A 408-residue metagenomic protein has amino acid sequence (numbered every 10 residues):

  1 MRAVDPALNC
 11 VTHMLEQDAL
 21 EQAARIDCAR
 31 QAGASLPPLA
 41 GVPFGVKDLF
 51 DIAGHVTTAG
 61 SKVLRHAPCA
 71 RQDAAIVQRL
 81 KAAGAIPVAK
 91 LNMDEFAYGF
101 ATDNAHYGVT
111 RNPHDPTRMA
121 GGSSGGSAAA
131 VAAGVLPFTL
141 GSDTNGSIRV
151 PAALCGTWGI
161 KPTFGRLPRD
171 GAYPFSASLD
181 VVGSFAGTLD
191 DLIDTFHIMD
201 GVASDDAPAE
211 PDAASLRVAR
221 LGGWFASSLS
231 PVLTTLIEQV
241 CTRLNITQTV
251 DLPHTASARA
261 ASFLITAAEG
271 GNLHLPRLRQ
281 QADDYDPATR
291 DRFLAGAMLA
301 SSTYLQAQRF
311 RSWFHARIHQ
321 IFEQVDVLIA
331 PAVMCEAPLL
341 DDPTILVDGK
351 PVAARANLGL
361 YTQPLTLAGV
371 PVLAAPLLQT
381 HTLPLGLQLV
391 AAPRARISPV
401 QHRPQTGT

Functional and structural regions predicted by a protein language model:
M1-H66, A97-Y98: Short, well-ordered alpha-helical
N9, P137, D326: Conserved acidic residues
A24-D27, P231-D251, L275-Q280, Y304 (+1 more regions): Acyltransferase
A40-K62, S215-R217, L264-H315, H319 (+2 more regions): Short helix-loop capping/hinge segments that flank enzyme active sites or metal/cofactor-binding pockets
G41, A82, I193, M199 (+1 more regions): Glycine-rich, small-residue loops and helix-cap segments that act as flexible hinges at active-site edges
G41, V181, I198-L264, D286 (+3 more regions): Gly/Ser-rich, acidic/histidine-flanked active-site/gating loops
L64-R71, T117-R118, D348-L360: A short acidic, glycine-rich active-site loop that binds or catalyzes chemistry on phosphate/adenosine moieties
Q72-F196, T366-L367, P371-Q379, L383-Q388: Short glycine/serine-rich loop segments
